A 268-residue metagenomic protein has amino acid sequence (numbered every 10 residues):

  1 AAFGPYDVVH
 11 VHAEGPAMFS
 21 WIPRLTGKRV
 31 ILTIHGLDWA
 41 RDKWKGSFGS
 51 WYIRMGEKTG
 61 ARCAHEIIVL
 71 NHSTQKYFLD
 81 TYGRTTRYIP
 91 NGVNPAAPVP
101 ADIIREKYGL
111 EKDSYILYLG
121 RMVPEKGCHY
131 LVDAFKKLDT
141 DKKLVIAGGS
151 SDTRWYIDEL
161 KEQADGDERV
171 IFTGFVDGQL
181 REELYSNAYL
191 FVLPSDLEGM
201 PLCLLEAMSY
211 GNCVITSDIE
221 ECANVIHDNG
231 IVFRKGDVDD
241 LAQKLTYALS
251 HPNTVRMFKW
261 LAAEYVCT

Functional and structural regions predicted by a protein language model:
A2, Y6-W39: An aromatic- and histidine-rich active-site surface loop
G49-I67: Membrane-proximal helix-turn-helix segments that form the acceptor-binding/catalytic region of lipid-linked
S73, G92: Carbohydrate-associated surface elements
S114, Y118, V123-K137, D158 (+1 more regions): A conserved mid-protein helix/loop that constitutes part of the nucleotide-sugar donor-binding site
I157-V176: Nucleotide-activated donor-binding/catalytic signature segment of Leloir-type glycosyltransferases, i.e., the conserved
P194-D196: Aromatic "clamp/platform" in nucleotide-sugar-dependent glycosyltransferases that forms part of the donor/acceptor
C213-T216: Short hydrophobic beta-strand element within catalytic cores of glycosyltransferases and related nucleotide-activated
I231-V238, Y247-N253: Conserved acidic donor-binding segment of nucleotide-sugar-dependent glycosyltransferases
